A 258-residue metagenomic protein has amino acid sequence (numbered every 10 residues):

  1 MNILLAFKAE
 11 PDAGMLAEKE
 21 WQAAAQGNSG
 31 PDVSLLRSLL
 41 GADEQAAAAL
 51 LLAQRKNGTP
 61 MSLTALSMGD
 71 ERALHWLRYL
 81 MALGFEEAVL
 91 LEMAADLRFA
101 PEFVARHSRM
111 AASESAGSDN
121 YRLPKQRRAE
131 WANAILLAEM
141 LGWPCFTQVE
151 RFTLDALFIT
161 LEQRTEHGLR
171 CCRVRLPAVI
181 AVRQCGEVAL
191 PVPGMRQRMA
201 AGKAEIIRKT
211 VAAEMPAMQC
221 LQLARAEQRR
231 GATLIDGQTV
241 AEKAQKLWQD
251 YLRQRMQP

Functional and structural regions predicted by a protein language model:
M1-M68: N-terminal beta-strand-loop-alpha-helix module at the start of alpha/beta ligand-binding or catalytic domains
L4-K8, S67, Y121-P124, I180-R183: Short beta-strand segments
M15-A17, V149-P258: Electrostatically charged, flexible surface regions
Q26-L36, E87-M93, A116-N120: Glycine/charged-rich beta-loop-alpha catalytic/anionic-binding loops adjacent to active sites
S67-D70, L234: Metallocofactor- and cofactor-centric catalytic cores in central/energy metabolism, strongly enriched
L74-R109: A glycine-rich helix N-cap at a beta->alpha junction
E114, R122, L136-T160: Short, acidic/small-residue loops that bind anionic groups at enzyme active sites
P124-N133: Glycine-rich, Arg-bearing micro-motifs that act as flexible, cationic patches
